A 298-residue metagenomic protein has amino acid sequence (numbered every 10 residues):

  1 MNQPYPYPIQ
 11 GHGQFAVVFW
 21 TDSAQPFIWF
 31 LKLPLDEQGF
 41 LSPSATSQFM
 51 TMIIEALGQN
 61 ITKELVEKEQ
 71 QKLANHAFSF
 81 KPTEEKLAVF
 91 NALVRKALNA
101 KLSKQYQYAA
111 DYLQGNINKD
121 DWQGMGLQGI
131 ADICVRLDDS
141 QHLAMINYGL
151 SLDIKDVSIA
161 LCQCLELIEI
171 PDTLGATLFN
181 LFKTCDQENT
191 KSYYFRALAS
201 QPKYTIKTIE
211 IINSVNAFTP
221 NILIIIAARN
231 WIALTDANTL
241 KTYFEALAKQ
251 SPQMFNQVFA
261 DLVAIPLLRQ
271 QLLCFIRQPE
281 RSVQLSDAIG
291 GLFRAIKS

Functional and structural regions predicted by a protein language model:
M1-A176: Phosphoinositide system proteins, centered on phosphoinositide phosphatases and their trafficking scaffolds
I146-L150, L181-F182, L247: Helix-loop junctions that connect tandem helical modules in alpha-solenoid scaffolds
G149, A176-N180, Y193-F195: Sequence/structural signature of beta-propeller domains
T173-K183, L234: Extended repeat-based interaction scaffolds and adjacent low-complexity, acidic/S/T/P-biased segments that form broad
C185-S298: Alpha-helical oligomerization segments
